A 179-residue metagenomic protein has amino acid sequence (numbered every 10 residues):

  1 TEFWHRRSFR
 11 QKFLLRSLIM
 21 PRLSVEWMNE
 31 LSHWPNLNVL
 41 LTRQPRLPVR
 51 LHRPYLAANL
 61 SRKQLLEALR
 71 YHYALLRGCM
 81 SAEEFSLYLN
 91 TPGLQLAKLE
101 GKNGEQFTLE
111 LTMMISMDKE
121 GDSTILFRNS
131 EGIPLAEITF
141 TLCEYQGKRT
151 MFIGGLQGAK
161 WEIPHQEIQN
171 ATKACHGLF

Functional and structural regions predicted by a protein language model:
T1, T42, T91, T108 (+5 more regions): Residue-identity detector for threonine
T1-M80, E84-L89: An acidic, glycine-rich, mixed-charge low-complexity segment common to nucleic-acid enzymes
Q11, Q44, Q64, Q95 (+4 more regions): Residue-identity detector for glutamine
P54-L65, L109-E131, P164-A171: Short, charge-rich amphipathic segments
R77-S130: Extended, Lys/Arg-enriched charged tracts that mediate electrostatic binding to polyanionic substrates
L135-F179: Acyl-donor binding region in acyl/amide transferases
